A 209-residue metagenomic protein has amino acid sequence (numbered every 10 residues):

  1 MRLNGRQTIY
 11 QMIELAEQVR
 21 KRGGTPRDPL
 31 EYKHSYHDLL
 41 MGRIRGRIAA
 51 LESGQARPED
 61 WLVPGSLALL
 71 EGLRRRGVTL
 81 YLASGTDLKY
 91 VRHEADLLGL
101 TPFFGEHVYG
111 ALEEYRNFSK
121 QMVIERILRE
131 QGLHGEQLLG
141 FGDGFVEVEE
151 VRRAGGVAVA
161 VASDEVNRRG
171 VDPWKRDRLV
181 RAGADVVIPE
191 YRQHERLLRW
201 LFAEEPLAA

Functional and structural regions predicted by a protein language model:
M1-E59, P64-G72: A metal-dependent, Asp-based hydrolase signature
R27-K33, T101-N117: A short, structured active-site edge motif that brings together acidic residues
Q55-L62, S66-D96, Y109-Y115: Substrate-recognition element of Asp-dependent hydrolases with the DxDx(T/V) motif
L67-R75, L128-R129, V148-V159: Surface-exposed amphipathic alpha-helices with a cationic face
R75-V78, E130-E136, L201, E205: Glycine-rich phosphate-binding loop signature in dinucleotide/nucleotide-binding domains
Y109, D185-Q193: Short acidic-hydrophobic, aromatic-tinged amphipathic segments that line or gate anion-handling sites
F118-V151: Conserved Lys-Pro-Asp/Glu-containing loop-to-beta segment of HAD-superfamily phosphomonoesterases, centered on
G140-V186: Acidic, Mg2+-coordinating phosphoryl-transfer loop and its flanking beta/alpha structural elements, shared across
